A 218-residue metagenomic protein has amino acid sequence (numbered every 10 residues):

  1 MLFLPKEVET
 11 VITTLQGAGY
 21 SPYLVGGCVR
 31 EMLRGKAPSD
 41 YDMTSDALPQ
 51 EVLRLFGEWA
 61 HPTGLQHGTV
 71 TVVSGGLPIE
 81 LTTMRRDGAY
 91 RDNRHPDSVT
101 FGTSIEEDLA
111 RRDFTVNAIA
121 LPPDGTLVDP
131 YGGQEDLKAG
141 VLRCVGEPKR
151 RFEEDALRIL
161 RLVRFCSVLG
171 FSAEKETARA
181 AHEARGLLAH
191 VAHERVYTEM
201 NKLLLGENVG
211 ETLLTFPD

Functional and structural regions predicted by a protein language model:
M1-D218: Catalytic cores of the polymerase beta-like nucleotidyltransferase superfamily and closely associated nucleotide
